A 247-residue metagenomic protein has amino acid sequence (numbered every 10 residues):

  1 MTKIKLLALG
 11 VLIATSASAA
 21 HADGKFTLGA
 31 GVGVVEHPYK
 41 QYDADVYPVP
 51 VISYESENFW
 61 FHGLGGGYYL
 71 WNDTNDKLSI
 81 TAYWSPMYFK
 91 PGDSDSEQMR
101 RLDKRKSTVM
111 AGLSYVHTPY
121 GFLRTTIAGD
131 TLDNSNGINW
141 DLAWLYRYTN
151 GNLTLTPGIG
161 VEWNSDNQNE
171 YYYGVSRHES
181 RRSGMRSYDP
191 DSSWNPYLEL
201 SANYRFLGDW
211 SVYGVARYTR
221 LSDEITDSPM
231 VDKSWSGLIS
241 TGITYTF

Functional and structural regions predicted by a protein language model:
M1-K25, Q41, L207: Cleavable N-terminal export/targeting peptides
H21-Y69, K77, N167: Short glycine/proline- and aromatic-enriched beta-strand/turn motifs that initiate or cap beta-hairpins
F26, N58-F61, L78, G121-T125 (+2 more regions): Repeated loop/turn-to-beta-strand initiation elements of outer-membrane beta-barrel proteins
L28-V34, G63-G65, I80-P86, T125-G129 (+2 more regions): Transmembrane beta-barrel strands of outer-membrane/channel proteins
V32-V35, S94-Q98, T126-I127, S180-R186 (+1 more regions): Extracytoplasmic loops and strand-loop junctions of Gram-negative outer membrane beta-barrel proteins
Y47-V49, G63, K106-M110, G137-D141 (+2 more regions): Transmembrane beta-barrel architecture of outer-membrane proteins
V49-S53, S234-F247: Outer-membrane beta-barrel "beta-signal"
G67-L70, T131-D133, G137-S211, V215-I225 (+2 more regions): Outer-membrane beta-barrel transmembrane domain signature
